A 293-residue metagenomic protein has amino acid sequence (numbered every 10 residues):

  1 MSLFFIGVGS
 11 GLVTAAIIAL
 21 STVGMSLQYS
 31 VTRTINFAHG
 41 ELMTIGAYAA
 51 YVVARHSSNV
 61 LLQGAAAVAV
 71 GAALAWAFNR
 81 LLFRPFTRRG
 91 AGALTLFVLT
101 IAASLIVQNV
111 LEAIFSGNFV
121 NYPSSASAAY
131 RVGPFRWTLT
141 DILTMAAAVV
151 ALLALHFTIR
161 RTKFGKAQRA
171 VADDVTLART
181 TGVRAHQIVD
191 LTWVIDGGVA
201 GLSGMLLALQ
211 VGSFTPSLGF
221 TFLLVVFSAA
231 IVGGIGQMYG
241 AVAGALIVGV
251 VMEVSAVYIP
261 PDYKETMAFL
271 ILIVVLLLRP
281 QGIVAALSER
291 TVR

Functional and structural regions predicted by a protein language model:
M1-L20, A49, V60-Q63, R89-T95 (+5 more regions): Membrane-interfacial amphipathic/re-entrant helices at transmembrane-helix boundaries
S2-S10, T158-K163, T192-A230, S255-Y263: Inter-helical junctions in multi-pass inner-membrane proteins, predominant in energy-converting antiporter-like
L3-V53, L81-A91, T95, V232-M238: Single transmembrane alpha-helix segments in multi-pass membrane proteins
E41-I45, R84-L111, G219-I231, P260-R279: Pore- or pathway-lining transmembrane helices of multi-pass membrane proteins that form conduits for solutes/ions
S58-A103, V110, A243-V248, R279-P280: Alpha-helical transmembrane segments within multi-pass membrane transporters and channels
I101-V132, V257-K264, V284-V292: Extracellular/periplasmic helix-loop junction at the C-terminal end of a transmembrane helix in multi-pass membrane
I114, R179-T180, R184-Q187, I259-R293: Cytosolic-side transmembrane-helix boundaries in multi-pass membrane proteins
R136-F214, G233, M238-G244: Helix-loop-helix "hairpin" substructures at the membrane interface of multi-pass membrane proteins
